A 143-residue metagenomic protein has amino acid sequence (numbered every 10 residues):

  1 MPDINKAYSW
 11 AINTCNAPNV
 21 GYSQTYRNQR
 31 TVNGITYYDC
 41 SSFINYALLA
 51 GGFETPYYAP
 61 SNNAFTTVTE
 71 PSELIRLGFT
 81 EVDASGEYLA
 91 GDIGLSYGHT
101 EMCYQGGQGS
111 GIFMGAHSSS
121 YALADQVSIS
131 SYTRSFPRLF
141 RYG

Functional and structural regions predicted by a protein language model:
M1-W10, E54-A84, Y97-G143: Aromatic- and glycine-rich peptidoglycan recognition patches
M1-Y57, L89, Y97-H99, I112-A116: N-terminal capping segments
